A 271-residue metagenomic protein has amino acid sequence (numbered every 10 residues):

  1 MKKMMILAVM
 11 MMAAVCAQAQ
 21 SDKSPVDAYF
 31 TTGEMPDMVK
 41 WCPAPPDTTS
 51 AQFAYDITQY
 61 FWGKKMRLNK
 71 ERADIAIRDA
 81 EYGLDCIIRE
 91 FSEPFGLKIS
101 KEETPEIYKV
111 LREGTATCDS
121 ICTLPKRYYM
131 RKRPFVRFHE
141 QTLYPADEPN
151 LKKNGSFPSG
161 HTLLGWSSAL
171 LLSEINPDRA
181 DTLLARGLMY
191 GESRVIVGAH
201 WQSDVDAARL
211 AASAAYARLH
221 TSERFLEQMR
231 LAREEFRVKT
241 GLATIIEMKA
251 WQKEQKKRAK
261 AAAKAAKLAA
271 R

Functional and structural regions predicted by a protein language model:
M1-M4: Positively charged n-region of N-terminal signal peptides that target proteins for export
M10-Q18: Hydrophobic h-region of N-terminal signal peptides that target proteins for export in Gram-negative bacteria
Q20-V197, T221, Q228, E234 (+4 more regions): Hydrophobic alpha-helical bundle signature of multipass membrane enzymes
M189-H220, R224: Interfacial helix-loop-helix junctions of multi-pass membrane proteins
A207, A214, L242-W251: Charged C-terminal helix
A265-R271: Charged, low-complexity alpha-helical linker segments
